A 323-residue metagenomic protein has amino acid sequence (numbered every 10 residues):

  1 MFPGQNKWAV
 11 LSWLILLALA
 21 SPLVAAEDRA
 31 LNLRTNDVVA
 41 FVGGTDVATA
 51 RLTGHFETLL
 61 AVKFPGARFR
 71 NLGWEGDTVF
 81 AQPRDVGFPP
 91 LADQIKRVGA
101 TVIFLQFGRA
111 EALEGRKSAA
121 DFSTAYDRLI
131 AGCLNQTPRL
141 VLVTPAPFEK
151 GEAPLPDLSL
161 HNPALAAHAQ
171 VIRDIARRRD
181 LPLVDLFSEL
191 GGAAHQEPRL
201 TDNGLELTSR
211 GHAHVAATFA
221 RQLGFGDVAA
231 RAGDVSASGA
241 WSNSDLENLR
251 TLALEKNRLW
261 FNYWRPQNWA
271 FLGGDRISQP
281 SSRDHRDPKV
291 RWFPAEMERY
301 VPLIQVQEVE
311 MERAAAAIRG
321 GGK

Functional and structural regions predicted by a protein language model:
M1-S12: Bacterial N-terminal signal peptides that target proteins for export
V10-P22: Bacterial N-terminal signal peptides
L14, A25-E75, L91-G99, I103 (+2 more regions): Serine-esterase "nucleophile elbow" of acetyl-processing enzymes
N32-L33, V42, L52-G54, V62 (+9 more regions): Oxyanion-hole/transition-state-stabilizing segment in secreted/luminal serine hydrolases and related acyltransferases
N32-R34, R51, R178-R179, R199-K323: Conserved catalytic region of serine esterases and O-acyltransferases that act on ester linkages in lipids
T45-T49, W74-F80, R109-E114, A146-K150 (+1 more regions): Solvent-exposed loop/turn segments at secondary-structure junctions within structured extracellular/periplasmic domains
Q106-A112, I130-L165, S236: Active-site segments of SGNH/GDSL-like serine hydrolases that catalyze O-acetyl group transfer/hydrolysis on lipids
R139-A146, P163-P198, A213-G239: Extracellular serine-dependent O-acyl
